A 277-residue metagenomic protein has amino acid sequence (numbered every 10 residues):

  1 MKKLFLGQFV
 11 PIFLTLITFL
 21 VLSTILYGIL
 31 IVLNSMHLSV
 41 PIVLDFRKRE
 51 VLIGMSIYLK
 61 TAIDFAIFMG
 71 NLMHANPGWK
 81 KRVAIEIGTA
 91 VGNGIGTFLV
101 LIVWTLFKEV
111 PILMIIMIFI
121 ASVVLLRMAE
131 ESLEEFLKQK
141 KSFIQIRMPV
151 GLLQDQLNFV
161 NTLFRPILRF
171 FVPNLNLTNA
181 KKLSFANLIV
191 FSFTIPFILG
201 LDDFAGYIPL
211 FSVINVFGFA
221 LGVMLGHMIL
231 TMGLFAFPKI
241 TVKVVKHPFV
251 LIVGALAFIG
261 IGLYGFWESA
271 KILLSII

Functional and structural regions predicted by a protein language model:
M1-I277: Multi-pass alpha-helical transmembrane bundle typical of ion/small-solute transporters and intramembrane aspartyl
